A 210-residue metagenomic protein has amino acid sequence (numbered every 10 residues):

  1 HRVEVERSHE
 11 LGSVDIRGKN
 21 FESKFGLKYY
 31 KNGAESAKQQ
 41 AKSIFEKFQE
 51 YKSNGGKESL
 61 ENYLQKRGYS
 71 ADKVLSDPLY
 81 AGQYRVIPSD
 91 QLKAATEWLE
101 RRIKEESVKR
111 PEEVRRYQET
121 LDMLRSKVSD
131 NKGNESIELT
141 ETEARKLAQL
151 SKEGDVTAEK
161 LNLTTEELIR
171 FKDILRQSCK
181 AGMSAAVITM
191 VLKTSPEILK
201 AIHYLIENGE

Functional and structural regions predicted by a protein language model:
H1-F45: Catalytic centers of nucleases
S13, K28, E159-N162, F171: N-terminal zinc-finger DNA-binding module, primarily the fungal Zn(2)-Cys(6)
G26-K28, G33-V114: A recognition module on extended beta-rich or small alphabeta surfaces enriched in W/G with H and D/E
R85-V86, K93-L168: Extended, hydrophilic extramembrane loops/domains of integral membrane proteins
S126, Q149-K152, E166, L175-L199 (+1 more regions): Membrane-active amphipathic alpha-helices enriched in small hydrophobic residues
